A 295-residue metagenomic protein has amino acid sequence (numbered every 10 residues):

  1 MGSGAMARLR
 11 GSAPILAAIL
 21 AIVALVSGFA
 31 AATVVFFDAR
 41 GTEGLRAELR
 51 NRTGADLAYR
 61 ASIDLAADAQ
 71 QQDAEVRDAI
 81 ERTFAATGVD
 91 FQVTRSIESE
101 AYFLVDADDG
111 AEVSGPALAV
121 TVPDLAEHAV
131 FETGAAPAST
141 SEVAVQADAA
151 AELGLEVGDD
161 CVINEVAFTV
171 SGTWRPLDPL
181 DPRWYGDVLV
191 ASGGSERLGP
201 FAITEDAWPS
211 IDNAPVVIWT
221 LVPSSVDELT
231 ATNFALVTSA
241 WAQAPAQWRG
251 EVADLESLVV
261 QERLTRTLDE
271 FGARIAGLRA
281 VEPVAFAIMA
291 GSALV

Functional and structural regions predicted by a protein language model:
M1-L294: Membrane transport/envelope proteins' first extracytoplasmic loop
